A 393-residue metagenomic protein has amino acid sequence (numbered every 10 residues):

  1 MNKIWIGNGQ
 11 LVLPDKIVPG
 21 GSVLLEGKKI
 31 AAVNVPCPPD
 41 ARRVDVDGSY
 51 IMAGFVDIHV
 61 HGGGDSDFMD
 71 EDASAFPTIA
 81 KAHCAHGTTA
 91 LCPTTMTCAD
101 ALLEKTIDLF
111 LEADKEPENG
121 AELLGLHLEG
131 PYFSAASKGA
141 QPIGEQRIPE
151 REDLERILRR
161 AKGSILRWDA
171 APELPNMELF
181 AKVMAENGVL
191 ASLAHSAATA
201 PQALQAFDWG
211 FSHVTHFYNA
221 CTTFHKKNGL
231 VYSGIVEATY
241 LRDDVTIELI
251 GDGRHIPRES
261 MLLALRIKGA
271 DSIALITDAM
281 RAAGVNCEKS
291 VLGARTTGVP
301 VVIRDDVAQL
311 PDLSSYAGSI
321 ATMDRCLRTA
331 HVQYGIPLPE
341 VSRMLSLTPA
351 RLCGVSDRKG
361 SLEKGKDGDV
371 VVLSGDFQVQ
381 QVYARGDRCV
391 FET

Functional and structural regions predicted by a protein language model:
M1-M52: Histidine-rich, glycine-flanked metal-binding segment
I4-I6, P38-C84: Replace "His-x-His-based motif
G9, V23, K28, G48 (+10 more regions): Divalent metal-coordination and catalytic microenvironments
H61, D65, P77-T106, A121-S134 (+6 more regions): Divalent metal-dependent hydrolysis catalytic cores, especially in the metallo-beta-lactamase
G62-A73, A140-R147, L190-A194: Active-site mouth loops of central-metabolism enzymes
K81-A90, A135-K162, Q205-T246, N286-Y316 (+1 more regions): Active-site gating loops and adjacent loop-to-helix segments of metal-dependent hydrolytic enzymes
R159-C287: Active-site core of metal-dependent hydrolases
V231-L249, L265-T277, A283-V372: His/Asp/Glu-enriched, well-ordered alpha-helical/loop segment that forms or immediately abuts the divalent-metal
